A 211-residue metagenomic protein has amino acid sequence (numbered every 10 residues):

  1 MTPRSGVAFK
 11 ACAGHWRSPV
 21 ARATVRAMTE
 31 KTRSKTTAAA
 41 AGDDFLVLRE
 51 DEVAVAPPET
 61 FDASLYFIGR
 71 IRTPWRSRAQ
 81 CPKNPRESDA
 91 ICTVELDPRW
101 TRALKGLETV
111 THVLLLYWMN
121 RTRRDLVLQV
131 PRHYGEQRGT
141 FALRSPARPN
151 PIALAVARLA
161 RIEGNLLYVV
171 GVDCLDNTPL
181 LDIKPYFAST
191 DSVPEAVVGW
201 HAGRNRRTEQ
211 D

Functional and structural regions predicted by a protein language model:
R4-S5, P19, A23-A27: Intrinsically disordered, low-complexity Ser/Thr- and Pro-rich stretches
V25-V156, A160-D211: Glycine-rich, low-complexity intrinsically disordered segments
